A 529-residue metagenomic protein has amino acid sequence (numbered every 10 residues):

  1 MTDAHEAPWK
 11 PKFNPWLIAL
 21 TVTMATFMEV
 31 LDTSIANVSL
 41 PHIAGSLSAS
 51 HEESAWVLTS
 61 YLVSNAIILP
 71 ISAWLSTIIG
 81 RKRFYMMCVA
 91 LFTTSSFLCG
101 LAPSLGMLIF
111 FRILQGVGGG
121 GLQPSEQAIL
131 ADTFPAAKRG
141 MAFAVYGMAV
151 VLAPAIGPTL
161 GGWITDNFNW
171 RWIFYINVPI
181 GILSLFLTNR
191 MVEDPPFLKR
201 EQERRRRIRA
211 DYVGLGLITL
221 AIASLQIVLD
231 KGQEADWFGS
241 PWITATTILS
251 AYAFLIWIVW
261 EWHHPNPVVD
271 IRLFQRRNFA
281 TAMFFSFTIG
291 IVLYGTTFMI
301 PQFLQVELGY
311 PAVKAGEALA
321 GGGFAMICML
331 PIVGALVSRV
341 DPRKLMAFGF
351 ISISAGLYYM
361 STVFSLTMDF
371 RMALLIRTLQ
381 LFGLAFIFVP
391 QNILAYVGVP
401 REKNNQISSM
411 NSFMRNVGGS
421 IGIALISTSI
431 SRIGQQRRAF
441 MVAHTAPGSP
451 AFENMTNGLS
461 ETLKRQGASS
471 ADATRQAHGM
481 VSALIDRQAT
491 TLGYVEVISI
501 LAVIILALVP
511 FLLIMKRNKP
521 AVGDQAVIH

Functional and structural regions predicted by a protein language model:
M1-K10: Short, Lys/Arg-rich, polar N-terminal cytosolic tail immediately upstream of the first transmembrane signal-anchor
T2, E53, N416-R517, A526-H529: Hydrophobic transmembrane architecture of multi-pass small-molecule transporters
F13-I79, Y85, G100, G106-I109 (+6 more regions): Transmembrane core module of solute transporters
E29, L58-Y61, N65, F92 (+10 more regions): Structural signature of transmembrane alpha-helices in multi-pass secondary transporters
V38, P70-I71, A155, T159 (+5 more regions): Residue-level hotspots within transmembrane alpha-helices of multi-pass secondary transporters
L69-G214, F324: Helix-loop-helix hairpins in multi-pass membrane proteins, especially solute transporters
F143, L152-P158, G162, A373-N457: Small-residue-rich alpha-helical segments with characteristic i,i+4
P179-L198, T219-D230, L249-H263, V509-K516: C-terminal membrane-cytosol helix-exit motif in multi-pass small-molecule transporters
